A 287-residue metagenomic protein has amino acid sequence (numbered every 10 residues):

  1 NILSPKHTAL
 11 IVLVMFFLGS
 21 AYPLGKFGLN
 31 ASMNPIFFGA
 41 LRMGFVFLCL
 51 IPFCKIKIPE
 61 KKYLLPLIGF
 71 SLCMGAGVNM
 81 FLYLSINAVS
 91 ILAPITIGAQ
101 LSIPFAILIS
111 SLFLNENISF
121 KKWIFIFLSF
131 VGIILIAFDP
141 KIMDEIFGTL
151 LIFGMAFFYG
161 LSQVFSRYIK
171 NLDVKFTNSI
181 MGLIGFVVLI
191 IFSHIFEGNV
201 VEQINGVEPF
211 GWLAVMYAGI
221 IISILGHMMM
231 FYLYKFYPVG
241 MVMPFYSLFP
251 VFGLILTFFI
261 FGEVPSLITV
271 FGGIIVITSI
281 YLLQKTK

Functional and structural regions predicted by a protein language model:
N1-F37, K141-Y168, V187-I191, L256: Glycine-/small-residue-enriched transmembrane alpha-helix faces in small-molecule transporters and effluxers
K6-L10, I36-P52, G69, F127-L128 (+4 more regions): Hydrophobic alpha-helical transmembrane segments of multi-pass integral membrane proteins, especially transporters
F16-G19, P23, L72-A76, M80 (+6 more regions): Hydrophobic/small/kink-forming positions within alpha-helical transmembrane segments of polytopic membrane proteins
F17-Y22, I51-A99, L135, G219-Y237: Specific transmembrane alpha-helical segments of multi-pass solute transporters/efflux pumps, especially DMT/EamA
P23-S32, L84-A88, I134-F147, I195-A214 (+1 more regions): Membrane-interface helix termini and inter-helical loops of multi-pass transporters
F37-F45, M74, L84-N117, M155 (+1 more regions): Specific alpha-helical transmembrane segments that line the substrate/conduction pathway and gating interfaces
L41, N79, P94-L101, F165-V187 (+1 more regions): Helix-helix packing/entry segments at the starts of transmembrane helices
L50, K121-F138, S247, L256 (+1 more regions): Hydrophobic transmembrane alpha-helices of multi-pass small-molecule transport proteins
